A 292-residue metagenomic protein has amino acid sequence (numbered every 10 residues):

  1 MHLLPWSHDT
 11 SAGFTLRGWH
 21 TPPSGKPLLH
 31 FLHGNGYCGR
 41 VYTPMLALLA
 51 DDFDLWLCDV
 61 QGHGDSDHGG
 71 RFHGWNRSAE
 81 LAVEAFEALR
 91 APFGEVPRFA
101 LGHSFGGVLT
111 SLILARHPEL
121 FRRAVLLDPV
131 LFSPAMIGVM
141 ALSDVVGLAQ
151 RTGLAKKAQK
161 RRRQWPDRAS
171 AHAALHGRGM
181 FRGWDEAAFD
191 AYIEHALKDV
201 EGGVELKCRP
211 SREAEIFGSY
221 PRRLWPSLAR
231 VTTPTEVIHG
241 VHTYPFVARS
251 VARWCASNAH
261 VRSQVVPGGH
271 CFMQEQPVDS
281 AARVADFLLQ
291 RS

Functional and structural regions predicted by a protein language model:
M1-F31, A50-D54, F72, R90-E95 (+3 more regions): Alpha/beta-hydrolase fold catalytic core
H20-H68: Conserved HGGG/HGGXW glycine-rich cap/lid loop of the alpha/beta-hydrolase fold
H30-G34, H103, H239: The conserved beta1-alpha1 loop
G62-L101, L142-S143, A282: Active-site loop/oxyanion-hole signature of alpha/beta-hydrolase fold enzymes
V96-V139: Conserved hydrolase catalytic core segment
R162-E236: Alpha/beta-hydrolase
W225-G268: Conserved loop-alpha-helix segment in the C-terminal half of the alpha/beta-hydrolase fold that carries the catalytic
G268-A281: Catalytic histidine-centered segment of alpha/beta-hydrolase-like enzymes
